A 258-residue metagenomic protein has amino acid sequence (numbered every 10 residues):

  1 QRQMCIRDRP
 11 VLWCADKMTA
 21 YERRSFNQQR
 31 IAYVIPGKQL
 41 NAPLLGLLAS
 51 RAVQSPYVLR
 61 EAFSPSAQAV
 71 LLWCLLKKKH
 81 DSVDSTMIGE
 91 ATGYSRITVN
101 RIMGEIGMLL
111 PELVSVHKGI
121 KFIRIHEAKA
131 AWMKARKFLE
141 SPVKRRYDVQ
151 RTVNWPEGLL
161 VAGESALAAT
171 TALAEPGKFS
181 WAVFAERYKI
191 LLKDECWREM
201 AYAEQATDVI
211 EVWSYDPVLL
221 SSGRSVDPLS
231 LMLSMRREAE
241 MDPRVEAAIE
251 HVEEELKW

Functional and structural regions predicted by a protein language model:
R2-I6: Short, small-residue-biased leader/transition segments that mark boundaries at the very start of proteins
R9-R30: Nucleic-acid nuclease catalytic cores
R30-A42: Charged, structured surface patches that assemble and position nucleic-acid processing machinery
L45-A69: Short alpha-helical segments that sit at the start of domains
R60-F63, K118-K144: Intrinsically disordered, low-complexity basic tails/linkers immediately adjacent to helix-turn-helix/homeobox/MYB/SANT
A67-A131: Loop-centered beta-sheet repeat module
F138-W213: Short gly/ser-rich loop at a beta-strand->alpha-helix junction or flexible surface loop bordering the NTP-binding
C196-W258: Hydrophobic alpha-helical interaction segments
